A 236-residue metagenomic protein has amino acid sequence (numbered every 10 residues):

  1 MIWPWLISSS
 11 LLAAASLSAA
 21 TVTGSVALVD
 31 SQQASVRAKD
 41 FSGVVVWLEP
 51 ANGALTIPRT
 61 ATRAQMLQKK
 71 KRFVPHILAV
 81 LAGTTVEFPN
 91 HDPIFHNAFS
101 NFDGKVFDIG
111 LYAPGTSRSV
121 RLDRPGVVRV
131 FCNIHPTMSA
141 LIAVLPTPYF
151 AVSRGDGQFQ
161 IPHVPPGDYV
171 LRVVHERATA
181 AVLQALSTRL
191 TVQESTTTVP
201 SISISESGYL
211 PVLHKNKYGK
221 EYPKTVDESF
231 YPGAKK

Functional and structural regions predicted by a protein language model:
I2-S16: Bacterial N-terminal signal peptides
A19-K236: Extracytoplasmic copper-binding redox domains, predominantly the cupredoxin/blue-copper superfamily
